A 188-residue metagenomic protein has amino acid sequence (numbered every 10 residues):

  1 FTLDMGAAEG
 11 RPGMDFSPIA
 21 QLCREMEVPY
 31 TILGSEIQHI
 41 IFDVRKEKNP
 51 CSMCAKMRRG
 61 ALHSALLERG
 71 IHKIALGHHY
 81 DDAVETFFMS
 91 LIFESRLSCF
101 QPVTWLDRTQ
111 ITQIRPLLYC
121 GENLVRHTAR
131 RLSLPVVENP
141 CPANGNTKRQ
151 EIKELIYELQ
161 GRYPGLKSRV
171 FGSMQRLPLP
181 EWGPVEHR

Functional and structural regions predicted by a protein language model:
F1-E85, F93, N123-R131, E181: ATP-dependent adenylation/nucleotidyltransferase module used to activate substrates
M5, S35-I37, L118, C141 (+1 more regions): Residues that form or immediately flank small-molecule/cofactor binding pockets and catalytic motifs
C54-L66, V103-T109, I156, Q160-Q175: Short, basic, helix/turn surface patches
K73-I74, D81-E158: Catalytic subdomain that performs nucleotidyl-dependent activation
L134-R188: The feature marks non-catalytic terminal segments
